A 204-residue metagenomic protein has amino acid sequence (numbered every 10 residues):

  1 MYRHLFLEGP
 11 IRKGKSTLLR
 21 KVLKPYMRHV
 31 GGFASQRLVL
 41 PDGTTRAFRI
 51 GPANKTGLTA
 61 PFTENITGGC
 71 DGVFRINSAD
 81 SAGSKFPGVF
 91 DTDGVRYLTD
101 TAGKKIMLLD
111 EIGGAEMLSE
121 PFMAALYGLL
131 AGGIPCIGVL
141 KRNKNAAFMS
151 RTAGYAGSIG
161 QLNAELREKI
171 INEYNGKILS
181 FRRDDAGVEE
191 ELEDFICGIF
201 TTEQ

Functional and structural regions predicted by a protein language model:
Y2, T99, G113-Q204: Replace "adjacent to P-loop NTPase cores in ATP/GTP-dependent enzymes" with "adjacent to NTP-binding cores
L7: Hydrophobic anchor at the beta1->P-loop junction of P-loop NTPases
I11: The conserved Walker
G14: Conserved glycine(s) of the Walker
T17: Conserved Walker
R20-F74: N-terminal phosphate/diphosphate-binding loop that engages ATP/GTP or pyrophosphate donors across diverse enzyme folds
V22, Y26, Y97-T101, L129: Hydrophobic helix-cap positions at the C-terminus of alpha-helices in RecA-like/P-loop ATPase nucleotide-binding cores
T67-E120: Phosphate-binding/switch loop-helix module in NTP-utilizing enzymes
